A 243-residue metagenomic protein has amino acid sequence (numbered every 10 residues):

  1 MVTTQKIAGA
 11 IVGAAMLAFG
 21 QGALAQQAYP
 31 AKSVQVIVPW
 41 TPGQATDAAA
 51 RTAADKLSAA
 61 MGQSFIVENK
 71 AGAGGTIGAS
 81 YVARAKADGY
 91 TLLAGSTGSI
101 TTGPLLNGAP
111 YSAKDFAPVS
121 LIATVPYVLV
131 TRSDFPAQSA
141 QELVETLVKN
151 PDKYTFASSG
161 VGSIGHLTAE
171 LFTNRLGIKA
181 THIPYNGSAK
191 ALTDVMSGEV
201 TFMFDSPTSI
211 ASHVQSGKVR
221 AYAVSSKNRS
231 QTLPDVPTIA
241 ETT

Functional and structural regions predicted by a protein language model:
G20-G22: N-terminal signal peptide c-region/cleavage motif recognized by signal peptidases
K32-T41, F65-I66, T91, A117 (+1 more regions): Short, well-ordered beta-strand elements
V36-R51, G72-A73, A157-I164: Extracytoplasmic "Venus flytrap"
L57, R84-Y90, P104-K190, I239-E241: Hinge/capping helix and adjacent helix->loop/strand transition within the periplasmic-binding protein
Q63, A85-A94, N150-Y154, I178 (+2 more regions): Alpha-to-beta junction loops
K70-G78, T124-V125, G160, H182-T193 (+2 more regions): Short helix-initiation/N-cap motifs at beta->coil->alpha
A94-S99, G103-P104, S188, D205-I210 (+1 more regions): Beta->alpha turn/N-cap motifs
T124, I210-T243: C-terminal lobe and pocket-closing loops of periplasmic/extracytoplasmic Venus-flytrap solute-binding proteins
